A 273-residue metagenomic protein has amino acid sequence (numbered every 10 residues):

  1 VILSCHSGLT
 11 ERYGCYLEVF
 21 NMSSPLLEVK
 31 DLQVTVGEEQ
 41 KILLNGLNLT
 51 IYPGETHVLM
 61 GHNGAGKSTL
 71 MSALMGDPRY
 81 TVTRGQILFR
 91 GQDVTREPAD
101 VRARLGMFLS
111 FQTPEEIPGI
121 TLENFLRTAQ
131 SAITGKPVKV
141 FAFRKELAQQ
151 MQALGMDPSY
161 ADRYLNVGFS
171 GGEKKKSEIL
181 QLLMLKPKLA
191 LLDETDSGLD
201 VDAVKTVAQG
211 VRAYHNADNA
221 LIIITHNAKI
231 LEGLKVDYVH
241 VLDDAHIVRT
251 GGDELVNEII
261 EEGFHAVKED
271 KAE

Functional and structural regions predicted by a protein language model:
S23-V29, Q33-G46, Y52-P53, V58 (+2 more regions): A short, flexible loop at the N-terminus of ABC-type nucleotide-binding domains that lies
M60-H62: The feature captures the beta-strand-to-loop junction immediately N-terminal to the Walker
L70, E178-I179: Hydrophobic anchor residue at the start of the ABC signature
Q86-R102, N166: ABC ATPase NBD Q-loop/coupling interface
T113, G119-T134, E146: Q-loop/switch helix immediately C-terminal to the Walker
L182-L183: ABC ATPase C-loop
E194-T195, D202: Walker B catalytic motif
L242, H246-K268: Conserved beta-strand-loop-alpha-helix hinge in the C-terminal portion of ABC ATPase nucleotide-binding domains
